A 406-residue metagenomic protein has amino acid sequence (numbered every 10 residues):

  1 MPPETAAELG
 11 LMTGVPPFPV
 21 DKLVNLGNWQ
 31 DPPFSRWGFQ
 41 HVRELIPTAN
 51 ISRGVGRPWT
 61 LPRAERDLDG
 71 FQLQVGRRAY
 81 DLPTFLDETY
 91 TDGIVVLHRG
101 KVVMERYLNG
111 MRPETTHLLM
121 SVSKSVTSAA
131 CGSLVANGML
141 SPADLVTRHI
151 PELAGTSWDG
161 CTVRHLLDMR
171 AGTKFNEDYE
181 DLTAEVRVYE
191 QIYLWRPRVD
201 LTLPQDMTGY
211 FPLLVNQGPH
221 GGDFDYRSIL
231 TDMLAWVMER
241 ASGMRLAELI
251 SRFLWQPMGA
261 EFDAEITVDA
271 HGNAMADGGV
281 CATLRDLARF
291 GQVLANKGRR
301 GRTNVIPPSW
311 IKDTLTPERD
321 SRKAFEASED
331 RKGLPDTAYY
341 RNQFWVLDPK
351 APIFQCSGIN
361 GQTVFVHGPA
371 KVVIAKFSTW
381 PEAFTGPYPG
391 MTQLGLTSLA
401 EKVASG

Functional and structural regions predicted by a protein language model:
M1-R112, L140, D168, G172 (+2 more regions): N-terminal leader/targeting segments and the immediately adjacent pre-domain N-terminus
T84-G93, N109-S157, C161, P219-Y226 (+1 more regions): Short active-site loop at a secondary-structure junction that contains or immediately precedes the catalytic residue(s)
G100, L118-A143, L166, L234-M238 (+1 more regions): Active-site SXXK
K101-R106, T147-R148, T183-H220, M244-D263: Short, charged, amphipathic alpha-helices and their helix-cap/turn boundaries
R112-P113, L214-H220, L230-D232, D269-A276 (+1 more regions): Flexible glycine/proline-enriched surface loops and loop-helix/loop-strand junctions
L118, A136-D178, L213, I229 (+2 more regions): Active-site helix/loop module of the DD-peptidase/beta-lactamase fold, centered on the serine-lysine SxxK catalytic
L230-V237, G278-R299, Q362-S378: Active-site-proximal alpha-helical segments within enzyme catalytic domains
E261-E265, L315-V373: Active-site Gly/Thr loop motif
